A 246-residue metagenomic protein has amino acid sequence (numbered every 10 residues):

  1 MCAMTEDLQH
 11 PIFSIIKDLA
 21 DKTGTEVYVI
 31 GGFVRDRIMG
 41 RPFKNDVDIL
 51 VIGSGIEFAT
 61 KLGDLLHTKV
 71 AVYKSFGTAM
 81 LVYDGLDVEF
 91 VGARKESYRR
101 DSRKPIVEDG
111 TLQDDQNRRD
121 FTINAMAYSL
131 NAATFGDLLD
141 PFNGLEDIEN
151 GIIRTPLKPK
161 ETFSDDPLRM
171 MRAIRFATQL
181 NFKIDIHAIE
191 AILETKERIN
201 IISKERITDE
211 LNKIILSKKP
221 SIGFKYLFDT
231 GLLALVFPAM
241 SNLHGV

Functional and structural regions predicted by a protein language model:
M1-V246: Catalytic cores of the polymerase beta-like nucleotidyltransferase superfamily and closely associated nucleotide
